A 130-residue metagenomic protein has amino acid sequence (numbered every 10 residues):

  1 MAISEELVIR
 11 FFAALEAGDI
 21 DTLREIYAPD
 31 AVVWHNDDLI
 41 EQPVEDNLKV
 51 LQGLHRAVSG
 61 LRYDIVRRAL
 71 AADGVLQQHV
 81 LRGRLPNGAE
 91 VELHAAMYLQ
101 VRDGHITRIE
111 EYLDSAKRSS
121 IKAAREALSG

Functional and structural regions predicted by a protein language model:
M1-P29, E126-G130: Short, low-complexity N-terminal intrinsically disordered segments enriched in polar/charged residues
I3, K49-G130: A beta-strand edge to alpha-helix "cap/lid" segment located at domain peripheries
V8, V44-N47, E92: A structural signal for well-ordered alpha-helical scaffolds and beta->alpha junctions
I20-R24, P29-A72: A solvent-exposed, acidic/Ser-Thr-rich amphipathic alpha-helical stretch
